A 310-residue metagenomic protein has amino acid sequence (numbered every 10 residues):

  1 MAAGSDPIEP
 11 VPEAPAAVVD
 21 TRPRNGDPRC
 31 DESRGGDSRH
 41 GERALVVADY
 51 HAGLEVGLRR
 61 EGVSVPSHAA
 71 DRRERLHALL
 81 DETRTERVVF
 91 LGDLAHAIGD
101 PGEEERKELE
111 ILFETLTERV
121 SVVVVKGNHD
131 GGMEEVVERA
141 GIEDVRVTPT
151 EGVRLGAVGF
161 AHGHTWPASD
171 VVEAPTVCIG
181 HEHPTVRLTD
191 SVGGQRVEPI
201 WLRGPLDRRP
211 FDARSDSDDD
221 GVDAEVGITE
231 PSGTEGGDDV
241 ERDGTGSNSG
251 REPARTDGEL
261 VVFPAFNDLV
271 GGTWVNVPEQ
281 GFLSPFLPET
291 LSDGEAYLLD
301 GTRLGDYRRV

Functional and structural regions predicted by a protein language model:
M1-R43, R308-V310: Zn-dependent metallo-beta-lactamase
R43-H51, A157-H164, V177-I179, V261-P264: Active-site-proximal beta-strand elements of phosphoester/diester hydrolases
L45, L54-L155: Core catalytic region of metal-dependent phosphoesterases/phosphodiesterases, especially metallo-beta-lactamase-like
G53-E55, H96-I98, N128-V136, W166-S169 (+2 more regions): Active-site environment of divalent metal-dependent phosphoester hydrolases
F113-E118, D170-E173, R255-T256: Short, conserved loop/helix-junction motifs that constitute active-site signature segments in enzyme catalytic cores
R139-D218: A contiguous pocket-lining binding segment that forms or flanks enzyme active sites
T189-V310: Acidic, His/Gly-rich catalytic cores of divalent-metal-dependent hydrolytic chemistry
